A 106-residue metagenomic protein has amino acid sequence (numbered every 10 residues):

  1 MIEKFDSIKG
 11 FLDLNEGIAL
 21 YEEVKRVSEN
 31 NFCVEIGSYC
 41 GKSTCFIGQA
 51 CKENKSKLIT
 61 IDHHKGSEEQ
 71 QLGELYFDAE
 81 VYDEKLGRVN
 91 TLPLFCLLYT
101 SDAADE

Functional and structural regions predicted by a protein language model:
I2-S101: S-adenosylmethionine/decaboxylated-SAM
D102-E106: A short, hydrophobic C-terminal helix/tail in secreted or cell-surface proteins
